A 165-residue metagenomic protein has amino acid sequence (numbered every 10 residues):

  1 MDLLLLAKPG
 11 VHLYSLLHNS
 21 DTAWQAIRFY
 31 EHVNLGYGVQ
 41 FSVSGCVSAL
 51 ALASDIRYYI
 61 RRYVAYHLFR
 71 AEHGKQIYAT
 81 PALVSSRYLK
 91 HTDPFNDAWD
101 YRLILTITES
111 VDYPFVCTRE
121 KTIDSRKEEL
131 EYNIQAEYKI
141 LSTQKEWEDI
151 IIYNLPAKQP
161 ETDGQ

Functional and structural regions predicted by a protein language model:
D2-T122, E129: Hydrophobic alpha-helical segments that drive targeting, anchoring, or assembly
N96-Q165: Acidic, proline/glycine-rich low-complexity IDRs
